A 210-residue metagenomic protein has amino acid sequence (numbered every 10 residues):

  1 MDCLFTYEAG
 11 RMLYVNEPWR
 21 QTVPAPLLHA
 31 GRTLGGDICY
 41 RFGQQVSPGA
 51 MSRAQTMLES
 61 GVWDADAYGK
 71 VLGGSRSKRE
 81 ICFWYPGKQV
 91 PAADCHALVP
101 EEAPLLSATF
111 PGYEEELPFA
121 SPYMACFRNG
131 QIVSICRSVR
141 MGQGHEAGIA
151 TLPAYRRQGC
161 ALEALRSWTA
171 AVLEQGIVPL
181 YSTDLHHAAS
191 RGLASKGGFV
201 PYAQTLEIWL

Functional and structural regions predicted by a protein language model:
M1-L105: Acyl-donor-binding surface of acyltransferase catalytic domains
R76-Y85, V200-L210: Conserved catalytic-core motifs of GNAT/GCN5-like acyltransferases
A93-R128: Internal catalytic-core helix/loop-beta-alpha segment that presents or stabilizes conserved functional determinants
E115-P122, F127-G144, A150-L152: A conserved beta-strand-loop-helix scaffold within acyl/acetyltransferase catalytic domains
F119, I149-A150, Q175, L180: FIC/Doc superfamily catalytic core
G144, V172-D184: Conserved GNAT acetyl-CoA-binding A-motif
A147, R157-L173, G192, K196: Conserved acetyl-CoA-binding loop-helix of GNAT-fold acetyltransferases
L185-A203: Conserved active-site alpha-helix within GNAT-family acetyltransferase domains
